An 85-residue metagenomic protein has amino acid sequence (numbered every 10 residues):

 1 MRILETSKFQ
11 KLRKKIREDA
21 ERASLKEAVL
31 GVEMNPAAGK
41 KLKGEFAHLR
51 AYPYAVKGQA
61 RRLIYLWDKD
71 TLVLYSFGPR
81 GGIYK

Functional and structural regions predicted by a protein language model:
R2-L4, L12, R22, Y54-R62 (+1 more regions): Enriched for short, Lys/Arg-rich terminal
D19: Extracytoplasmic/periplasm-facing segments of secreted or lipoprotein envelope proteins
R22-L30: Short, well-structured alpha-helical segments
L30-V56: A short, surface-exposed loop/turn module that caps and links secondary-structure elements
